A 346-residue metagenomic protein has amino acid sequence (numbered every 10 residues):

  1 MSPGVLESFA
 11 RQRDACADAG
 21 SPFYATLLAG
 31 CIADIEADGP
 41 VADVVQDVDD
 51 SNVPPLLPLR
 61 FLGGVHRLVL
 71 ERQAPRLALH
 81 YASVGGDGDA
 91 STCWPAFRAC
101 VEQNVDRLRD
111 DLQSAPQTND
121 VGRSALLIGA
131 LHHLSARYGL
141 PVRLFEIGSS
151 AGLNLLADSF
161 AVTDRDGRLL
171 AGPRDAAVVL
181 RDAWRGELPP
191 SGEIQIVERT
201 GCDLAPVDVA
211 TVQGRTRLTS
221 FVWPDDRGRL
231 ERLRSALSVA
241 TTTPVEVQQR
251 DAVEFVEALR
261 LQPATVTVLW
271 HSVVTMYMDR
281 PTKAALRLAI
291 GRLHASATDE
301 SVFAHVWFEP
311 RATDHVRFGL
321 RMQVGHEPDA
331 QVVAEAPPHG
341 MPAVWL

Functional and structural regions predicted by a protein language model:
M1-D106, D110-Q117, V121-L127: A short N-terminal interaction module
S51-L56, L68-R72, A78-E102, T118 (+2 more regions): Class I S-adenosyl-L-methionine-dependent methyltransferase module
L126, A130-H133, R217, V273 (+1 more regions): Short, hydrophobic/aromatic alpha-helical segments in well-folded domains
G152-L156, Y277-D279, D314-H315: Short catalytic/ligand-binding loop motif for oxyanion handling, primarily in non-cytosolic enzymes, centered on
V209, F221-W223, R227-R232, P263 (+2 more regions): Domain-level detector for long C-terminal conserved domains
R250: Cofactor-binding loops of NAD(P)H-dependent oxidoreductases, dominated by short-chain dehydrogenase/reductases
F255-P263: Short amphipathic alpha-helix with an adjacent loop that forms part of the alpha/beta core around
V266-P281: A short SAM/SAH-binding and catalytic strip from SAM-dependent methyltransferases
